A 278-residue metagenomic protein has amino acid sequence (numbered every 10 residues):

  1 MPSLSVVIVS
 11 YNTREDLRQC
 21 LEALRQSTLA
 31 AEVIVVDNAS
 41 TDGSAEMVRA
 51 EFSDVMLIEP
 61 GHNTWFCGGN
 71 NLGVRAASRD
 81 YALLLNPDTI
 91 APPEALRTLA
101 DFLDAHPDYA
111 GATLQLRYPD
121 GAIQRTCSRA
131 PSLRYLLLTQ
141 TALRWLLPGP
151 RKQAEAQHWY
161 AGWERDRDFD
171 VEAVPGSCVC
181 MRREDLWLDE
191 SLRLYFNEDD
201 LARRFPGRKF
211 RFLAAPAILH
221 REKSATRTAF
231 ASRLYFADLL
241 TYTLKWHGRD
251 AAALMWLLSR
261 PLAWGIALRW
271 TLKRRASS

Functional and structural regions predicted by a protein language model:
E22-A31: Short, acidic, metal-binding catalytic loop of nucleotide-sugar glycosyltransferases
A23, D37-E46, H62: A conserved acidic beta->alpha catalytic loop
E59-A77: Glycine-rich, basic loop-to-helix element that forms the pyrophosphate-binding segment of sugar-nucleotide handling
A82: Short aromatic/hydrophobic "clamp" motif used to bind/position activated sugar donors
P93-C127: Conserved donor NDP-sugar-binding/catalytic core segment of glycosyltransferases
P131-V171: Short, flexible, basic/aromatic active-site loop/helix in glycosyltransferases
W163-W187, L192-A217: A short, conserved alpha-helix in the catalytic core of glycosyltransferases
T228-S278: Non-catalytic, C-terminal membrane-associated alpha-helical segments of glycosyltransferases
